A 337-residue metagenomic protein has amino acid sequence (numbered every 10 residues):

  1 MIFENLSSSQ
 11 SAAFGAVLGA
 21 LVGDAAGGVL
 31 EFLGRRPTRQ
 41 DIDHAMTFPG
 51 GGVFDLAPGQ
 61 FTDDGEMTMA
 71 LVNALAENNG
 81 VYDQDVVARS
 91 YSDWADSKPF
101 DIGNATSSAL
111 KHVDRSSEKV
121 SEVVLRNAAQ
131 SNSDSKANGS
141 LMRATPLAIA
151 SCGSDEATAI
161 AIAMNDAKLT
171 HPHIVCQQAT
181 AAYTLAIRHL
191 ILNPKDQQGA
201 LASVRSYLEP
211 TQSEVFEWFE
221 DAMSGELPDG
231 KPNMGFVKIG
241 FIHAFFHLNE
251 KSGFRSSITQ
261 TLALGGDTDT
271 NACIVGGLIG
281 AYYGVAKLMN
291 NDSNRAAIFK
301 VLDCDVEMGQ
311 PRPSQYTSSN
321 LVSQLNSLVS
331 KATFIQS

Functional and structural regions predicted by a protein language model:
M1-S337: Structured, active/binding-site neighborhoods that engage oxygen-rich ligands
